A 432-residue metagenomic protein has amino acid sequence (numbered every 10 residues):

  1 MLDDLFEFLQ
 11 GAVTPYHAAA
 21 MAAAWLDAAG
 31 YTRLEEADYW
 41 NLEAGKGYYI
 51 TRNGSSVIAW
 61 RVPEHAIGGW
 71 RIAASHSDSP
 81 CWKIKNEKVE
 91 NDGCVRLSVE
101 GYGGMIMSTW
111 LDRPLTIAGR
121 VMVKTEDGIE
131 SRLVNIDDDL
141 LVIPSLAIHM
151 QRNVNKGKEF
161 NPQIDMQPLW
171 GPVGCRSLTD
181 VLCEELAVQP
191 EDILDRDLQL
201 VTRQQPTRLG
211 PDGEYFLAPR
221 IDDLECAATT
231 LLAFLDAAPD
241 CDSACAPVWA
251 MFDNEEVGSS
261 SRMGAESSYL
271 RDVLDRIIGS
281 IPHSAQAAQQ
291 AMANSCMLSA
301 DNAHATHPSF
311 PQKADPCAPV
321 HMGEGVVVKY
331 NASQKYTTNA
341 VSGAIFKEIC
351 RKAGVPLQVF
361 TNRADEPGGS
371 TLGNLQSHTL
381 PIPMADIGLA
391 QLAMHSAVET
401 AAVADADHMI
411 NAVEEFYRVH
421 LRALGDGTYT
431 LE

Functional and structural regions predicted by a protein language model:
M1-E432: N-terminal hydrophobic/helix-forming segments and targeting peptides
